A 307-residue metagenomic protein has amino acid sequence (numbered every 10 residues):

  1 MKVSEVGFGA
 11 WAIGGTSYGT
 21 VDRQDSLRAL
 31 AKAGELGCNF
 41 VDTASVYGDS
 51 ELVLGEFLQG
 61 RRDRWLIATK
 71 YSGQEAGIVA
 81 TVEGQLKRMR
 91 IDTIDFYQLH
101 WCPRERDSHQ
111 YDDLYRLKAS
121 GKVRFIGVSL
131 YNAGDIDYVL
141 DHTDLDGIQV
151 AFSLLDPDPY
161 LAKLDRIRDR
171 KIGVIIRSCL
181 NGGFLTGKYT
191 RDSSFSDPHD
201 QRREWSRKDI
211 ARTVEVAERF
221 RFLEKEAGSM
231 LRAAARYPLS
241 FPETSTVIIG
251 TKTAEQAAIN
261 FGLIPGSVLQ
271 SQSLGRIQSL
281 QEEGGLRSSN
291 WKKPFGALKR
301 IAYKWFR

Functional and structural regions predicted by a protein language model:
M1-W65: N-terminal binding-site loop/beta-alpha segment at the start of enzyme catalytic domains that lines or forms
K2, G55-D63, E83-D92, V139-T143: Acidic (Asp/Glu)-rich catalytic clusters
T20-A33, E75-R90, L130-Y138: Short, acidic/polar
N39-S45, T69, Q98, R124-G127 (+1 more regions): Short catalytic-loop micro-motif centered on adjacent basic/acidic residues
A44-L52, S72-G77, P103-R106, L155-D158: Acidic-and-aromatic substrate-binding clefts and catalytic sites of carbohydrate-active enzymes
R64-E75, F96-H100: A short, structured active-site edge motif that brings together acidic residues
L86-R106: Active-site groove signature of glycoside hydrolases
C102-L280, G285-L286, R300-F306: Beta/alpha (TIM)-barrel catalytic core signal, keyed to glycine-rich beta->alpha loops juxtaposed to Asp/Glu that bind
